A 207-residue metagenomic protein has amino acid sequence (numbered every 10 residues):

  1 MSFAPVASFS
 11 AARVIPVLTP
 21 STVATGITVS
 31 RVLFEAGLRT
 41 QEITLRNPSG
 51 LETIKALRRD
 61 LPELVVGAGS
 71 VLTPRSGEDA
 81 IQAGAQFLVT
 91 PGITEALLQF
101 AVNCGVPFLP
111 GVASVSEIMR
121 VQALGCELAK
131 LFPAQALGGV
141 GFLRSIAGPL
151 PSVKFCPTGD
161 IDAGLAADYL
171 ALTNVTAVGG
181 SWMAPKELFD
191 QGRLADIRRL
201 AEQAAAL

Functional and structural regions predicted by a protein language model:
M1-Q86, N103, A163-G164, Q191-L207: Conserved N-terminal beta1-alpha1 strand-loop-helix module at the mouth
T19-S21, A68-P74, T90-I93, P110-V115 (+2 more regions): Glycine-rich beta-to-alpha transition loops that act as phosphate-gripper elements at the mouths of alpha/beta enzyme
F34-R39, D60-E63, I81-L88, N103-L109 (+3 more regions): Glycine-enriched alpha-helix->loop->beta-strand junction motifs that scaffold or abut catalytic
T73-A83, S116-L124, I161-A177: Catalytic cores of alpha/beta
E78, L97-A101, M119-A123, G139-F142 (+2 more regions): Short, charged, surface-exposed secondary-structure boundary motifs
F87, P91-L97, K130-V140, N174-D196: Glycine-rich phosphate-binding active-site loops on the catalytic face of alpha/beta enzymes
P91-L137: Histidine/lysine/aspartate-rich catalytic loop segments that bind and position anionic ligands
G148-L207: Hydrophobic secondary-structure block in the mid-to-C-terminal portion of proteins
